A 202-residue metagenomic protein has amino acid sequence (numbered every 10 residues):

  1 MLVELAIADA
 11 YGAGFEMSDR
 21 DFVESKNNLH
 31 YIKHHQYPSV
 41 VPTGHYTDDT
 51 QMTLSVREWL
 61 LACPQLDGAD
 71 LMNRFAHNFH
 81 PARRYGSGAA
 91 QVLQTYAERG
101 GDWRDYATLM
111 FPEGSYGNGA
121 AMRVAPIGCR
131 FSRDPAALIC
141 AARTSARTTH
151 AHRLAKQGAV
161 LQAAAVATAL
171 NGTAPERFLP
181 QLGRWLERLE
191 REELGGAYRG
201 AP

Functional and structural regions predicted by a protein language model:
M1-P202: Structured, active/binding-site neighborhoods that engage oxygen-rich ligands
